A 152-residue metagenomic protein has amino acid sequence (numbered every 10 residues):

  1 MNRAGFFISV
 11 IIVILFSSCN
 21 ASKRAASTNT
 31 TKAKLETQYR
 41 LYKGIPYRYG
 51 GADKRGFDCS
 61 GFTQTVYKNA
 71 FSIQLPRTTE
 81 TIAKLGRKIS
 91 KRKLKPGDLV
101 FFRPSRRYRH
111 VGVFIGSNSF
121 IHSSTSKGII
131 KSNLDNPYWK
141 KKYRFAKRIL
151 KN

Functional and structural regions predicted by a protein language model:
M1-I8: Bacterial N-terminal signal peptides that target proteins for export
L15-S18: C-terminal motif of bacterial Sec signal peptides marking the signal peptidase cleavage site
N20-S27, K32, I73-N136: ...with weaker cross-activation on analogous glycine-rich loops/strands in unrelated enzymes
T28-F71, T78, A83-L85: Post-signal-peptide N-terminal segment of Sec-exported extracytoplasmic proteins
G44-R48, T125, K151: A broad detector of the eukaryotic-type serine/threonine protein kinase catalytic domain
W139-N152: Glycine- and charge-enriched low-complexity intrinsically disordered segments
